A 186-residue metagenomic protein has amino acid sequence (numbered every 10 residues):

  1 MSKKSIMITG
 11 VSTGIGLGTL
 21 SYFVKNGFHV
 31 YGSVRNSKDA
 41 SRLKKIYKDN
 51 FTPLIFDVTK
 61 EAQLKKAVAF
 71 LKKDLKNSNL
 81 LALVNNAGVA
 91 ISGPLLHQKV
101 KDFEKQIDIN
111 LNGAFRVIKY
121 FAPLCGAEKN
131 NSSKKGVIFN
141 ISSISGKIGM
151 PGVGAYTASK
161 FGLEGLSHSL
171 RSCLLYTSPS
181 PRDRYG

Functional and structural regions predicted by a protein language model:
S12-T13: Conserved glycine-rich cofactor-binding loop
F56-K66, V100: The beta1-alpha1 cofactor-binding region of Rossmann-like NAD(H)/NADP(H)-dependent oxidoreductases
N86-I91: Conserved NAD(P)H cofactor-binding loop of Rossmann-fold oxidoreductase domains
P94-L95, K99-K105: Substrate-binding pocket helix/loop in short-chain dehydrogenase/reductase
I118, S159: Active-site helix of classical SDR
S143: Residue(s) in the substrate-gating loop at a strand-loop-helix junction that position the organic substrate next
Y176-G186: Single conserved hydrophobic/aromatic residue that forms the stacking wall/gate of nucleotide- or nucleobase-binding
